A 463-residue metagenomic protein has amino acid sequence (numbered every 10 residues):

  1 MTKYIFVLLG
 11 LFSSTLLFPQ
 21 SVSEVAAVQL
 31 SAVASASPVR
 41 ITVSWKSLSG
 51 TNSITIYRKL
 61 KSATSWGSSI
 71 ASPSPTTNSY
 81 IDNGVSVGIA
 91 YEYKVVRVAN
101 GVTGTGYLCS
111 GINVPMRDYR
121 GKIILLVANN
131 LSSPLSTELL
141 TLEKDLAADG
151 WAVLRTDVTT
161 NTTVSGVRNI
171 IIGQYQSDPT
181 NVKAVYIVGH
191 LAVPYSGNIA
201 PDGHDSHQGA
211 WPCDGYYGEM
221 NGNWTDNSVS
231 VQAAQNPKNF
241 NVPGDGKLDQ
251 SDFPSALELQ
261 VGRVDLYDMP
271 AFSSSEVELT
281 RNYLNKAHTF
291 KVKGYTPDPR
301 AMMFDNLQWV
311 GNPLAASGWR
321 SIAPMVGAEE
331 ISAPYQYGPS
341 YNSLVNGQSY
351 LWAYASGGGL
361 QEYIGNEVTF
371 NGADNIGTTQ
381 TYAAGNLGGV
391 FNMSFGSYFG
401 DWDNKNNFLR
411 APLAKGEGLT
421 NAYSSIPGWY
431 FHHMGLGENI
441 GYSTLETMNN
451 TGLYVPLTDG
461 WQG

Functional and structural regions predicted by a protein language model:
M1-V22: Bacterial Sec-dependent N-terminal signal peptides
Y4, T42, S69-S72, S79 (+2 more regions): Well-ordered beta-strand positions in beta-sheet-rich domains
Q20-T51, V87, A99-D118: Pro/Thr/Ser/Gly-rich low-complexity, intrinsically disordered linker/stalk tracts
V39, T76, G388: Exposed loop/turn and edge beta-strand positions of beta-sandwich/beta-sheet ligand-binding modules
S53-I89, N100-V102: Recognizes extended acidic, P/S/T-rich segments that occur within or adjacent to Ig-like beta-sandwich modules
I81-E92, V98-G463: Cysteine-dependent hydrolase recognition
